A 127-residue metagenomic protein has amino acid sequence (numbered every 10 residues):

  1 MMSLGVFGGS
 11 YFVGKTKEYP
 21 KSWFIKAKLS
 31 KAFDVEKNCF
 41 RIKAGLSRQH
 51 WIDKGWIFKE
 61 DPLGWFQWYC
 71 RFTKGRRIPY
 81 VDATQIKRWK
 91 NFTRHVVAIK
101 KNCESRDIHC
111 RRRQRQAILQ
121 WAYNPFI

Functional and structural regions predicted by a protein language model:
M1-E60, G64, R76, R94-A117: Compositionally biased, intrinsically disordered low-complexity regions enriched for acidic
F72, N102, Q120-Y123: Hydrophobic transmembrane alpha-helix bundles
F72-V96: Short linear, low-complexity motifs centered on an aromatic residue
Q114-A122, F126-I127: Eukaryote-biased recognition of C-terminal alpha-helical segments
